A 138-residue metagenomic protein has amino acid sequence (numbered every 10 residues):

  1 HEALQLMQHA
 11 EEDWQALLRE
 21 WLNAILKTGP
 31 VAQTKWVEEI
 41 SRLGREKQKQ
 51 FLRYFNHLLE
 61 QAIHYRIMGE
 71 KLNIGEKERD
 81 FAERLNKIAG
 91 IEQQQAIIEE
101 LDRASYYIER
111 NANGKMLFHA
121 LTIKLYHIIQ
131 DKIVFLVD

Functional and structural regions predicted by a protein language model:
H1-Y54, L58-D138: Charged, glycine-rich active-site and insertion segments that engage polyanionic ligands
